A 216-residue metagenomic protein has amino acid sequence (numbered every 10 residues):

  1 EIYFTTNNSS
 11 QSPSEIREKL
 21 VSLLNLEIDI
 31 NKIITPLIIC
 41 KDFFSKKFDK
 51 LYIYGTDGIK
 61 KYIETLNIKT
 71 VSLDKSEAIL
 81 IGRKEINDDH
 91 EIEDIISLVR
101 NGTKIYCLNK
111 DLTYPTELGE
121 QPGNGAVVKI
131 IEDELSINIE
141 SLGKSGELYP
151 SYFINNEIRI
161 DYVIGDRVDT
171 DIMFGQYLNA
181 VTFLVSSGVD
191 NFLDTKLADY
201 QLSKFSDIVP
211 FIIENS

Functional and structural regions predicted by a protein language model:
T5, S9-I34, I38-S216: Asp-based, Mg2+/Mn2+-dependent phosphohydrolase catalytic module
